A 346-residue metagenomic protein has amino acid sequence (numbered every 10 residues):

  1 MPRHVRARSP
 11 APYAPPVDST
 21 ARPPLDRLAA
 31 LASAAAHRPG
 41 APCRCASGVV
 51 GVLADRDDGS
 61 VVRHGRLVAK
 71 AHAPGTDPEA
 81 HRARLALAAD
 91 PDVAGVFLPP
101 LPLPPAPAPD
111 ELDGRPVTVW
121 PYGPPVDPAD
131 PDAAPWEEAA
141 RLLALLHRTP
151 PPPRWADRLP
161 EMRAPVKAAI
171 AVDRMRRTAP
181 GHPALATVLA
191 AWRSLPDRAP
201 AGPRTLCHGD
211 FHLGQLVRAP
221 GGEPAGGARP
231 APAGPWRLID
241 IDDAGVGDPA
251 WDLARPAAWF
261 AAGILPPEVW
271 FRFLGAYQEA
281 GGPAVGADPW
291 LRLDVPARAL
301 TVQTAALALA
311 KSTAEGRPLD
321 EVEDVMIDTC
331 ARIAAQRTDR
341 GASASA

Functional and structural regions predicted by a protein language model:
P12-D57, H72-T76, A86: N-terminal charged segments
P12-P16, R174-R177, Q303-A346: ATP/Mg2+ or Mg2+-diphosphate-binding catalytic cores that bind nucleotide phosphates or diphosphates via glycine-rich
P24-P39, P151-G209, A219-G221, P230-A233 (+2 more regions): An alpha-helical support segment within catalytic cores of ATP-dependent transferases
V49-A69, R193-L253: Active-site acidic catalytic loop and adjacent metal/ATP-binding pocket of ATP-dependent phosphoryl transfer enzymes
V68-G114, P124, A129-L146: A conserved alpha-helical element in kinase catalytic cores
A250-G282, R298-G316: Active-site activation/catalytic loop segments of kinase-like enzymes and analogous catalytic loops in related
A284-A297: All-alpha amphipathic helical-bundle segments outside canonical DNA-binding/catalytic cores that form hydrophobic
